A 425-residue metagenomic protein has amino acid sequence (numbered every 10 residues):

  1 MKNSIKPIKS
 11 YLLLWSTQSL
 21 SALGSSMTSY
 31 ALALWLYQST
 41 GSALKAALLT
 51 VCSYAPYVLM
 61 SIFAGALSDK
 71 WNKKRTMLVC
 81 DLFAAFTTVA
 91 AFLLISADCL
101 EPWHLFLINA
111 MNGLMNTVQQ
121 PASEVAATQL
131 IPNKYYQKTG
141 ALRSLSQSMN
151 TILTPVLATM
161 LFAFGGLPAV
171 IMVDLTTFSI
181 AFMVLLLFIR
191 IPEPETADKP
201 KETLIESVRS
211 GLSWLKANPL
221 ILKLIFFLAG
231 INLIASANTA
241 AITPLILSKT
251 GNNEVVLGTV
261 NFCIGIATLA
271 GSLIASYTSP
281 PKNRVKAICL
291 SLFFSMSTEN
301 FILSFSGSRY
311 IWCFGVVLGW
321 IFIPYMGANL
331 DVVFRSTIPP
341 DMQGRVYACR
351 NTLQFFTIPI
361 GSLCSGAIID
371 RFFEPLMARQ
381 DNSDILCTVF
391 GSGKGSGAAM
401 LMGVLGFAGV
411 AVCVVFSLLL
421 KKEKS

Functional and structural regions predicted by a protein language model:
M1-S10, T196-E206: Short, membrane-interfacial amphipathic segments enriched in basic
K2-V58, S213, A217-I264: Helix-loop boundary and gating motifs at the non-cytosolic
L12-S29, C52-S68, N72-T87, H104-A163 (+7 more regions): Substrate-agnostic recognition of the 12-TM MFS/MFS-like secondary transporter fold
Y37, A90-I95, N112, L185 (+3 more regions): MFS-fold secondary transporters
V58, A85-F92, S148, L175-F182 (+2 more regions): Small-residue-rich packing faces within the transmembrane alpha-helices of Major Facilitator Superfamily
K70, T76, R209, K216 (+3 more regions): C-terminal transmembrane bundle of multi-pass solute transporters/carriers
L82-C99, F294-G307: C-terminal ends and interior cores of transmembrane alpha-helices in multi-pass membrane transporters/permeases
D98, V125, Q129, I171-E202 (+4 more regions): Helix-loop junctions on the cytosolic side of multi-pass membrane transporters, especially the intracellular loop
